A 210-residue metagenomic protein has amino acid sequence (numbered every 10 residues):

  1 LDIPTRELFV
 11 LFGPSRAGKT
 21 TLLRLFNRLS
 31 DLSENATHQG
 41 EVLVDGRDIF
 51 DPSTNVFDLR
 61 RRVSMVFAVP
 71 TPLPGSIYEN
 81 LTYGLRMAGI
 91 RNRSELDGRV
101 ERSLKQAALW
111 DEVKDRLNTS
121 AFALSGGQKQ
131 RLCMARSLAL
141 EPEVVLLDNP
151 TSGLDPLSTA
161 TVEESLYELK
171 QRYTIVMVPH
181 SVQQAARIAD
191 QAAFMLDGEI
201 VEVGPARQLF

Functional and structural regions predicted by a protein language model:
N35-H38, D48-S64, M87, Q171: ABC ATPase NBD coupling module
E41-L43, R47-D48, R93-D115: Conserved ABC ATPase "signature" region
E141: Conserved catalytic motifs of ABC-family nucleotide-binding domains
V145-D148: Catalytic Walker B motif of ABC-type/P-loop ATPase nucleotide-binding domains
T159-Q171: Helical segment within the ABC ATPase nucleotide-binding domain
V203-G204: ABC ATPase "signature
